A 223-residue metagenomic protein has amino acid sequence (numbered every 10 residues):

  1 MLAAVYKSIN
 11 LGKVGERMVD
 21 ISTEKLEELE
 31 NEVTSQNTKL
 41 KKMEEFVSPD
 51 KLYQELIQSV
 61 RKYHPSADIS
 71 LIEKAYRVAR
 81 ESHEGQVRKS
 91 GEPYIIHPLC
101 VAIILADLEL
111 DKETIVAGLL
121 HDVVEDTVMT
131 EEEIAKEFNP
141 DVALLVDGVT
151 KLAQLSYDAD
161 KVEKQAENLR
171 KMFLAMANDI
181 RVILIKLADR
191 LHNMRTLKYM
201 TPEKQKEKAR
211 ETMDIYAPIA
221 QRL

Functional and structural regions predicted by a protein language model:
L2-L223: Active-site helical microenvironments for divalent-metal-assisted chemistry
